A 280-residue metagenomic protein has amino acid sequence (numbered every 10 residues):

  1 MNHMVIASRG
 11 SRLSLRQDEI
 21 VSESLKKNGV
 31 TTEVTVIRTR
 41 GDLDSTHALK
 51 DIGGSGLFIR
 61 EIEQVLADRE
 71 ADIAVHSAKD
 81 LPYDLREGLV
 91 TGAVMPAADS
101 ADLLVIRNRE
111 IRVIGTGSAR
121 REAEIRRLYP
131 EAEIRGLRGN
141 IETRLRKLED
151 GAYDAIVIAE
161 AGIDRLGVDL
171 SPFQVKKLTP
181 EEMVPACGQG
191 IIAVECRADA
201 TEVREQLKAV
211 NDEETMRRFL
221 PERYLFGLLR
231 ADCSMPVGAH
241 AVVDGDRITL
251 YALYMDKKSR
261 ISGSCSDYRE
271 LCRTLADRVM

Functional and structural regions predicted by a protein language model:
M1-R38, L43-D44, L49-D51, E122 (+1 more regions): Small-molecule-sensing regulatory modules
V5-A7, A74, G92, G115 (+1 more regions): Short, well-ordered beta-strand segments
H47-I73: Short, structured active-site "lid" loops
F58, H76, V157-A159: Short beta-strand and adjacent tight-turn residues that come in two discontinuous sequence segments and form the edges
A71-V75, D154-A155: Short, Asp-centered acidic motifs that coordinate Mg2+ and/or phosphate in catalytic or ligand-binding sites
A78-K79, L85-R135: A conserved helix-loop-strand patch within extracytoplasmic ligand-binding domains of the periplasmic binding
A78-L81, A161-I163: Short glycine-rich anion-binding loops that position phosphate/pyrophosphate groups of nucleotides and phosphorylated
